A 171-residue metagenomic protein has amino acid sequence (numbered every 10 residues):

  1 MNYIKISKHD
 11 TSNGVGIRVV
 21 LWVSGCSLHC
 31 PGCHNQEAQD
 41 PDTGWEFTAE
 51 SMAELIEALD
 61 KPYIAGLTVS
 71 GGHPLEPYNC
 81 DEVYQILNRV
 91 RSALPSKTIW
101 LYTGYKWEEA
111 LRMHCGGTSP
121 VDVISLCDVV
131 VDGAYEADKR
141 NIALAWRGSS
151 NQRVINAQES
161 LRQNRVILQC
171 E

Functional and structural regions predicted by a protein language model:
M1-W22, S27, N35-D42, V166-I167 (+1 more regions): N-terminal [4Fe-4S]-dependent radical SAM core
N2-Y3, I17, N35-P120: Conserved Radical SAM active-site core
C30: Short cysteine-rich clusters marking metal-coordination/redox-active sites
E76, D138-K139: Short glycine-rich, flexible loops that bind phosphorylated cofactors or substrates
V83-R91, R140-E171: P-loop/Walker A phosphate-binding loop and immediately adjacent motor/lid segment at beta-alpha junctions
D128: Receiver (REC) domain switch/active-site residues of two-component response regulators
